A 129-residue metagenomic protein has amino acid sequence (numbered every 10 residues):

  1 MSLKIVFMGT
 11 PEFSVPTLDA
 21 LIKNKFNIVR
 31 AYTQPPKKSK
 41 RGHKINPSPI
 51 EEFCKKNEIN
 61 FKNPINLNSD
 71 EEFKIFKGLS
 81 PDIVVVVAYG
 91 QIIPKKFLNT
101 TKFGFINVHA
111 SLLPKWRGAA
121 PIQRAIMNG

Functional and structural regions predicted by a protein language model:
M1-G129: One-carbon transfer enzymes
